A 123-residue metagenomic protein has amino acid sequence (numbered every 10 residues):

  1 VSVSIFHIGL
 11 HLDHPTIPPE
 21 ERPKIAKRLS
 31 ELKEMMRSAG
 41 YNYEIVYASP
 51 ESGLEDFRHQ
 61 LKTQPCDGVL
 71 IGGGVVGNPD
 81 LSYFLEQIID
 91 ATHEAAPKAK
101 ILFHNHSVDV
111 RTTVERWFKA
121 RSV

Functional and structural regions predicted by a protein language model:
V1-P18: N-terminal, charge-rich interaction modules
P15-R28: Glycine- and acidic-residue-enriched helix-capping/strand-helix junction motifs
E20-P23, H59, Y83-E86, R116-F118: Short, glycine/charged-enriched secondary-structure capping and boundary segments
E31-N42: Short helix-loop-beta junction
Y43-S52, H104-S107: Short beta->alpha junction loops
E55-H93: Mid-chain, well-packed structural core segment of small domains
Q87-V123: Ser/Thr/Gly-rich flexible loops in soluble cytosolic domains mediating phosphotransfer, phosphorylation
